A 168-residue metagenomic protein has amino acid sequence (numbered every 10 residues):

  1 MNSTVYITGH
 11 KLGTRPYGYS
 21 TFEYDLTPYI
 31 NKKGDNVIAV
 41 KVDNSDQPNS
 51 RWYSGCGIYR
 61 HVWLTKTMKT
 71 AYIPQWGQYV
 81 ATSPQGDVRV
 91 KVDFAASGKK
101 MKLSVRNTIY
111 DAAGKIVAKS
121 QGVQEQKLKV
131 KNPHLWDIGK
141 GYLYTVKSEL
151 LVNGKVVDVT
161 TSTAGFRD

Functional and structural regions predicted by a protein language model:
M1-P74, A112, I116, S162-A164: Accessory beta-strand-rich segments of carbohydrate-active enzymes
T14, K119-Q121, E149, V159: Residue-level detector of high-confidence beta-strand sites
S20-F22, Q121-K131: A beta-strand/beta-hairpin structural motif
I30-D35, L128-T145: Short glycine/proline/serine/threonine-rich loop/turn segments at secondary-structure transition edges
V37-V40, Y142-V152: Short, aromatic- and glycine-rich surface loops/edge beta-strands on solvent-exposed regions
K69-K99: Surface beta-strand/loop "capping" patches
W76-V80, K147-D168: N-terminal carbohydrate-binding accessory modules
D87-G122: Beta-strand-rich binding/interaction modules
